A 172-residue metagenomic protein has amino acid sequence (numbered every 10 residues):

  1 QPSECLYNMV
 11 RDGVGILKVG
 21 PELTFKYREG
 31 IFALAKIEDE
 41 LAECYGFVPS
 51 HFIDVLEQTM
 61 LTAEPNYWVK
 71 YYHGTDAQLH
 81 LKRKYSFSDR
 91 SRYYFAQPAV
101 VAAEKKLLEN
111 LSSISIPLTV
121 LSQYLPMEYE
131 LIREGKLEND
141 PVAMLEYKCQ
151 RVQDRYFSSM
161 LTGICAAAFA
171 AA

Functional and structural regions predicted by a protein language model:
P2-F169: Flexible, acidic glycine-rich loops studded with aromatic residues
A172: Catalytic-site microenvironment of enzymes that process N-acetyl-hexosamine-containing cell-wall polysaccharides
